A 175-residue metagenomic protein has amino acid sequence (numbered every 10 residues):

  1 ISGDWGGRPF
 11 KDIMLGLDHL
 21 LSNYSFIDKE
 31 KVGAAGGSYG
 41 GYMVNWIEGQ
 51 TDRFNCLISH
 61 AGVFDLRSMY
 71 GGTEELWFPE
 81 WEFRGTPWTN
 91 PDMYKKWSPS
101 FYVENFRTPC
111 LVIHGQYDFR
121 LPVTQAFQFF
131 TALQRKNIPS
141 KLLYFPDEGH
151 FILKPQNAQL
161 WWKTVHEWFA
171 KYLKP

Functional and structural regions predicted by a protein language model:
I1-P175: Active-site-proximal cap/loop segments of hydrolase catalytic domains
